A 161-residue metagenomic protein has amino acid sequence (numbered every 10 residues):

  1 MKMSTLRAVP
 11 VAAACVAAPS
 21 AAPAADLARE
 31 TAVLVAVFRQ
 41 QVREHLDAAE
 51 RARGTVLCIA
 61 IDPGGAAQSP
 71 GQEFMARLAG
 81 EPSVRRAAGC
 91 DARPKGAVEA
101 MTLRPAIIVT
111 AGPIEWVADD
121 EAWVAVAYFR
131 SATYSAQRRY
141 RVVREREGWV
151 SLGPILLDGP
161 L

Functional and structural regions predicted by a protein language model:
M1-P10: Bacterial N-terminal signal peptides that target proteins for export
S4-T5, V16, E50, P82: Residues at the start of alpha-helices and the adjacent loop-to-helix junctions
P10-A21: Hydrophobic h-region of N-terminal signal peptides that target proteins for export in Gram-negative bacteria
A21-A136, L156-L161: Flexible low-complexity loop/turn motifs enriched in small/helix-breaking residues
Q137-P160: Short beta-strand edge/turn micro-motifs at domain boundaries
